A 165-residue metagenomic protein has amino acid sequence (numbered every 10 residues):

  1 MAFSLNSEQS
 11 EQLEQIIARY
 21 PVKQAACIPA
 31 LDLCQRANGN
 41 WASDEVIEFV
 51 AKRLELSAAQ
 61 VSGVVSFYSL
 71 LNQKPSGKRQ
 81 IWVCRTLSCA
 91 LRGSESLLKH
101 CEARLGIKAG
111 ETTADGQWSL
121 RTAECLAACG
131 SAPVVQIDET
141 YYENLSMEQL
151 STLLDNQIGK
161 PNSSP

Functional and structural regions predicted by a protein language model:
M1-P165: Signature of N-terminal electron-transfer/Fe-S-associated modules in redox systems
